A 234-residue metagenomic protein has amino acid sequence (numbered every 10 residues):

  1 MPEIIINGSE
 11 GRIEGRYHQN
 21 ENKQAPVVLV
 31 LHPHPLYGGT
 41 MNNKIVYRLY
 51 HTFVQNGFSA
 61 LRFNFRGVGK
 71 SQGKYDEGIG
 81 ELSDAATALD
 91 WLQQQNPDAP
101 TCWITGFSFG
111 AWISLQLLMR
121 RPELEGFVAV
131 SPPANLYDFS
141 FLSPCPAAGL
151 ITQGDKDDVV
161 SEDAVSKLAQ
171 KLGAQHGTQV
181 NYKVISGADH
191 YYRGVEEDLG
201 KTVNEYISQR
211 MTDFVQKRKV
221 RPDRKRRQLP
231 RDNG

Functional and structural regions predicted by a protein language model:
M1-K23: N-terminal cap/lid segment of alpha/beta-hydrolase-fold proteins
E21-R62: Short, surface-exposed "cap/lid" segments of acyl-processing enzymes
Y75-Q95: Alpha/beta-hydrolase active-site loop
N96-F107: Alpha/beta-hydrolase fold nucleophile elbow
G106-S114: Gly/Ala-rich beta-loop-alpha elbow adjacent to hydrolase catalytic centers
C145, G149-Q153, D157: Short beta-strand/loop motif that positions the catalytic acidic residue of the alpha/beta-hydrolase fold
D155-V160, H190-Y191: Acidic catalytic loop of the alpha/beta-hydrolase fold
K171-Y191: Catalytic histidine neighborhood in serine/cysteine hydrolases with alpha/beta-hydrolase-type architecture
